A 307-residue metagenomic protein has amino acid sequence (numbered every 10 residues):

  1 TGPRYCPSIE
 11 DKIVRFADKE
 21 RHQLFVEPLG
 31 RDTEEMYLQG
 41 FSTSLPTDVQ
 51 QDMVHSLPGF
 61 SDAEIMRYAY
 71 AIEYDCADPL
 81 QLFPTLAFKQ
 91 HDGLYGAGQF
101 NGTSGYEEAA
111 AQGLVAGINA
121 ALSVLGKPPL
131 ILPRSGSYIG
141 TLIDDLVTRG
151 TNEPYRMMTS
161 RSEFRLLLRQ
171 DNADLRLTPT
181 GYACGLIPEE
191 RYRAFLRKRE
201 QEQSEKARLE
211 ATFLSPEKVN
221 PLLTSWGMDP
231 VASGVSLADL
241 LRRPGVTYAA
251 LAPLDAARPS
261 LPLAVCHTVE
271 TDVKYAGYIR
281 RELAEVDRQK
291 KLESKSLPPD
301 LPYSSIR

Functional and structural regions predicted by a protein language model:
T1-S56, S123: Predominantly flavin-linked oxidoreductase catalytic cores and closely associated redox partners
G2-P7, Y68-A77, L130-L146, S160-S162 (+4 more regions): A glycine-rich phosphate-binding loop feature that marks nucleotide/adenosyl-phosphate handling sites
V14-A17, H22-G30, F83-F88, Y155 (+2 more regions): Short beta-strand elements
F25, Y37-T103, I131-D144, P259-R307: A glycine-rich dinucleotide-binding beta-alpha-beta segment and adjacent secondary-structure elements that constitute
Q99-E107, E163-R165: Glycine-rich phosphate/pyrophosphate-binding beta-alpha loops
A109-L132: Internal hydrophobic alpha-helix adjacent to the cofactor/substrate pocket in enzyme cavities
G126-T180, C184-E189, R193: Mid-to-C-terminal Rossmann-like scaffold of FAD/NAD(P)H-dependent oxidoreductases
R161, L167-R169, T178-A183, I187-R307: Extended, charge-enriched "interface" segments that sit outside catalytic cores
